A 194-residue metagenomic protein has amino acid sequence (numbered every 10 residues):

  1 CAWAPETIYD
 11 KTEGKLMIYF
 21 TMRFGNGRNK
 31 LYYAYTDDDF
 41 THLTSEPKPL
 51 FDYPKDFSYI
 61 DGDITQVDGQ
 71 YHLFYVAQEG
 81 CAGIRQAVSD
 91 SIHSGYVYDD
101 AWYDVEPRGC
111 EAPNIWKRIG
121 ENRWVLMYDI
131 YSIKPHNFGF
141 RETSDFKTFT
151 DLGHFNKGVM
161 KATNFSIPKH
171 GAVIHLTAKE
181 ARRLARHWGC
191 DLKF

Functional and structural regions predicted by a protein language model:
C1-A4, I8-R108, R118-R123, Y128-F194: Beta-rich carbohydrate-recognition and catalytic domains
A112-I115: Membrane-water interface signatures at transmembrane helix termini and the short loops that connect adjacent helices
